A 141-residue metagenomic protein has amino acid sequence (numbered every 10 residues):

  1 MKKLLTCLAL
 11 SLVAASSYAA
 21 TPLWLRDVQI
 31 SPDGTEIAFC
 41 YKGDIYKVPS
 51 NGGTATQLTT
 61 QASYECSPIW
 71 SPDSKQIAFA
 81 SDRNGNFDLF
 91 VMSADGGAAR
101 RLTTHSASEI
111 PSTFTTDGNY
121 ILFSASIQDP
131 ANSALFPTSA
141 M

Functional and structural regions predicted by a protein language model:
M1-L4: Positively charged n-region of N-terminal signal peptides that target proteins for export
C7-A15: Bacterial N-terminal signal peptides
A20-P22, C40-Y46, T54, T59-E65 (+4 more regions): A flexible loop/linker signature enriched in serine peptidases of the S9 family
Q29-T35, P68-Q76, S112-Y120: Blade-terminus and WD-like Trp-Asp/Gly-His loop motifs, strongest in beta-propeller folds
D33-E36, Y46-P49: Blade/loop signatures of beta-propeller domains
